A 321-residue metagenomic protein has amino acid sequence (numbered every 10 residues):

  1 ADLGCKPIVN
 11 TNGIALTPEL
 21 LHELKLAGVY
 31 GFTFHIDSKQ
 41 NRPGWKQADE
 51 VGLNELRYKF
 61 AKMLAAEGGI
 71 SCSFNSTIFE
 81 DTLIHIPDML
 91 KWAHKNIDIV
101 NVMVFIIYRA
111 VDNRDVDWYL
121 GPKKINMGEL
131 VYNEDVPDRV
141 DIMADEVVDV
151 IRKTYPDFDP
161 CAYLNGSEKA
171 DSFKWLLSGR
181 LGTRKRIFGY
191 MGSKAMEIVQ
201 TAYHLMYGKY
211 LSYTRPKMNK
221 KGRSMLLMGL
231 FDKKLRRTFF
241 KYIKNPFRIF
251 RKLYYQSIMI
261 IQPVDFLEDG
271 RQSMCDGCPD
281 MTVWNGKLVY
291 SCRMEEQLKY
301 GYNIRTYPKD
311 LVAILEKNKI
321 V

Functional and structural regions predicted by a protein language model:
A1-I107: Radical SAM/AdoMet-radical enzyme domain recognition
E23-V29, K59-L64, D115-L130, G166 (+1 more regions): Short secondary-structure transition/capping segments
R42-W45, D81, V100-E146, A162-G182: Flexible glycine/acidic-rich beta-alpha junction loops that bind and position SAM and/or redox cofactors in anaerobic
R57, I86, V140-V148: A structural signal for well-ordered alpha-helical scaffolds and beta->alpha junctions
K59-M63, E146-K153: Amphipathic alpha-helical segments that form well-ordered structural scaffolds and often line/cohere around active
S73, V102-F105, A162-Y163, T282 (+1 more regions): A structural signal for short, well-ordered beta-strand segments and their strand-loop junctions that often border
T154-F158, A162: Soluble, non-transmembrane catalytic domains of enzymes that act on hydrophobic metabolites at membranes
L164-N165, S172-V321: Radical SAM enzyme core and accessory elements
